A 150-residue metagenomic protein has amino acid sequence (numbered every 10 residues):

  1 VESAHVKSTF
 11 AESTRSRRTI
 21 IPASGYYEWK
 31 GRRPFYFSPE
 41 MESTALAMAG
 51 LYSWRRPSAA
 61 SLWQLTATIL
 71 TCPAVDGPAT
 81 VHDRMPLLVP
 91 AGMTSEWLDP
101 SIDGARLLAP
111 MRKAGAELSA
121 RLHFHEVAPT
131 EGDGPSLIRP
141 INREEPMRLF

Functional and structural regions predicted by a protein language model:
V1-F150: A structured binding-face within diverse protein domains that lines the active/interaction site
